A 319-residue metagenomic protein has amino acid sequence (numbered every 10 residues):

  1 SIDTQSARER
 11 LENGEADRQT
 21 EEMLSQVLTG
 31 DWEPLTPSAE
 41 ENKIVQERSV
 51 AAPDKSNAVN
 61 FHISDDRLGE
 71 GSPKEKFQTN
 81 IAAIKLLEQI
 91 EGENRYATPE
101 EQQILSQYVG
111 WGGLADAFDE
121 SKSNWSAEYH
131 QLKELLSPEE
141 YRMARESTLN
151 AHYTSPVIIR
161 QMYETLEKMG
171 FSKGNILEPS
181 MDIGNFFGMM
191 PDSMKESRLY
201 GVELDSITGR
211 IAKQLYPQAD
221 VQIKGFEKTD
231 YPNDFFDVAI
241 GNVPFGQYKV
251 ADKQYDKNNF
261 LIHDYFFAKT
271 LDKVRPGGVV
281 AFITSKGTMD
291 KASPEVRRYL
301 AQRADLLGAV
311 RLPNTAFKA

Functional and structural regions predicted by a protein language model:
S1-D66, P217: Glycine- and charge-rich intrinsically disordered segments
D54-L215: Class I S-adenosyl-L-methionine
L149, K253-K257: Surface-exposed cleft-lining segments at the edges of enzyme active sites
I159-M169, K173-P191, G201, A212 (+4 more regions): Conserved proline-anchored active-site loop of SAM-dependent methyltransferases that bridges a beta-strand
R198, A219-D220, D305-G308: Conserved beta-strand segments of alpha/beta enzyme cores
V202-S206, K257-T315: Conserved Class I SAM-dependent methyltransferase catalytic core
Q222-G225, V310: Short loop/edge segments at beta-strand edges and connector loops that shape dinucleotide/nucleotide cofactor-binding
K318-A319: Flexible, glycine-/basic-rich loop-and-beta segments that form/coincide with the SAM-dependent methyltransferase
